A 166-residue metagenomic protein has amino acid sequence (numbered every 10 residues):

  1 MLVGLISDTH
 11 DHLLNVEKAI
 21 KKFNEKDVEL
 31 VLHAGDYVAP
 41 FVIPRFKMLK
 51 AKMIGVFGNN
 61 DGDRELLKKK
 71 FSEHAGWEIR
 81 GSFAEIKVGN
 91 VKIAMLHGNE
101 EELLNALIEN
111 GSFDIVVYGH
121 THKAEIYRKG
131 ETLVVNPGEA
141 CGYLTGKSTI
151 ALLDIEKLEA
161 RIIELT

Functional and structural regions predicted by a protein language model:
L2-H10, K92-G98, L133-G138, I162: Active-site-proximal beta-strand elements of phosphoester/diester hydrolases
L2-K87: Core catalytic region of metal-dependent phosphoesterases/phosphodiesterases, especially metallo-beta-lactamase-like
H10-N15, V38-F41, D61-L66, E100-N105 (+2 more regions): Active-site environment of divalent metal-dependent phosphoester hydrolases
D27, S112, H120: Conserved functional loop/turn residues at catalytic and ligand-binding sites
L30, I93, D114-I115: Short, Asp-centered acidic motifs that coordinate Mg2+ and/or phosphate in catalytic or ligand-binding sites
L32-H33, L96, Y118: Redox-cofactor binding/interface segments in oxidoreductases and associated redox assembly factors
K52-F57, V117, V134-E139: Short hydrophobic/aromatic-enriched beta-strand-loop microsegments
R80-G89, N105-S112, R128-G130, V135-T166: Binuclear metal-dependent phosphoesterase catalytic core
